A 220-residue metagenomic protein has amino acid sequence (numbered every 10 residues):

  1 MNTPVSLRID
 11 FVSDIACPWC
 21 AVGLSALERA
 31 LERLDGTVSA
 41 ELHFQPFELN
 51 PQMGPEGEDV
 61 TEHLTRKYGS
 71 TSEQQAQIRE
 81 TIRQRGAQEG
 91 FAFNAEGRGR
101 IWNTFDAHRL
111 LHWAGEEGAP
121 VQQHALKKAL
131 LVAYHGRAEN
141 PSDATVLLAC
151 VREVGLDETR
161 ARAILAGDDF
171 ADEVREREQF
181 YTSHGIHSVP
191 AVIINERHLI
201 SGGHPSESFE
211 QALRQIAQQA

Functional and structural regions predicted by a protein language model:
P4-V12, A16-G36, F44, L111-H112 (+1 more regions): C-terminal cap of thioredoxin/glutaredoxin-like
L24-Y134: Structural alpha/beta surface segment adjacent to cysteine/selenocysteine redox centers across thiol/disulfide enzymes
